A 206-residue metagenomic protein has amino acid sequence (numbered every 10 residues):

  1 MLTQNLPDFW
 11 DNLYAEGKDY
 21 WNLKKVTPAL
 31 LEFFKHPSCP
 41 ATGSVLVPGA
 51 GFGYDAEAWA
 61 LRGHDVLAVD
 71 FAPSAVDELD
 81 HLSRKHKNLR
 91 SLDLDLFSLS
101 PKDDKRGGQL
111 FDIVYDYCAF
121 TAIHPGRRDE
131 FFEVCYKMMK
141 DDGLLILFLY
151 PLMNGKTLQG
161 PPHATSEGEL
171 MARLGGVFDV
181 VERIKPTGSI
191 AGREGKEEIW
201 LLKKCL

Functional and structural regions predicted by a protein language model:
M1-V47, G51-Q109, I123-L206: Class I (Rossmann-like) S-adenosyl-L-methionine-dependent methyltransferase catalytic domain, capturing the SAM-binding
D112: Conserved acidic residues
Y115: A conserved beta-strand element that flanks and buttresses the S-adenosyl-L-methionine
C118-A122: Short catalytic micro-motifs in class I SAM-dependent methyltransferases
